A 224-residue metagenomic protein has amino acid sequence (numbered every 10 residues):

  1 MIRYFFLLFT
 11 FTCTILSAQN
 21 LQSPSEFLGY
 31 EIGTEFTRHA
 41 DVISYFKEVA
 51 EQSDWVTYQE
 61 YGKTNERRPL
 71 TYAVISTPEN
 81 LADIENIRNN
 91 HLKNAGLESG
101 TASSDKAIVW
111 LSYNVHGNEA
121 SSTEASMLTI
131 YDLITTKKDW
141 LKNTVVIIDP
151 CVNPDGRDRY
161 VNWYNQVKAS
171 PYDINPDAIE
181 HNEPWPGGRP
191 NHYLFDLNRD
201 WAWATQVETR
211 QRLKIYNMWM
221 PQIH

Functional and structural regions predicted by a protein language model:
M1-S23: Bacterial Sec-dependent N-terminal signal peptides
N20-T34, L111-Y113: Acidic/histidine-rich, surface-exposed loop or edge segments in extracytoplasmic proteins
I32-E35, H116-E119, A202: Hydrophobic alpha-helical scaffolding
H39-E79: A non-catalytic alpha/beta surface segment that caps or lines the substrate-entry region of metallo-dependent hydrolase
Y61-G62, A73-S76, S112-V115, D149-N153: Active-site-proximal beta-strand/loop segments in catalytic clefts of secreted hydrolases
V74, P78-S104: Carboxylate-rich, divalent-cation-coordinating active-site regions
A95-S112, A120-H224: Active-site/substrate-binding loop(s) of hydrolase catalytic cores
